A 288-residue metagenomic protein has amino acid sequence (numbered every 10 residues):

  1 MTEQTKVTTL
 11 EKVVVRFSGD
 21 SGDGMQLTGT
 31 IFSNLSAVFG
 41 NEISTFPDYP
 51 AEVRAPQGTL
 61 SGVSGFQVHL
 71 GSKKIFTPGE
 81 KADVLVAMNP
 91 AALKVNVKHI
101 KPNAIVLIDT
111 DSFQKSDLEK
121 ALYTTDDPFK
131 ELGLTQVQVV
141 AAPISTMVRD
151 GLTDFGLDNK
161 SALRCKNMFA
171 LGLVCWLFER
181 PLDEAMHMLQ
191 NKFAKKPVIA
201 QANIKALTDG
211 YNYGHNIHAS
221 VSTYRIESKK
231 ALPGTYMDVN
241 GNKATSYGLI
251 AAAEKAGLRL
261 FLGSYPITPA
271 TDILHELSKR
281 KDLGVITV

Functional and structural regions predicted by a protein language model:
M1-A256: Active-site cofactor/cluster-binding pocket
T8, G29, L260, A270-V288: Glycine-rich phosphate/ribose-binding loops and adjacent secondary-structure elements that form binding surfaces
V15, L262-G263: Extended hydrophobic secondary-structure segments that form protein cores and membrane-embedded regions
G24, T268-P269: Glycine-/small-residue-rich active-site loops that bind phosphorylated ligands and cofactors
G234-D238, G263-P266, V288: Glycine- and other small-residue-rich loops at beta-strand/loop junctions that grip anionic moieties
A253-L258, S264, E276: Beta-propeller domains
